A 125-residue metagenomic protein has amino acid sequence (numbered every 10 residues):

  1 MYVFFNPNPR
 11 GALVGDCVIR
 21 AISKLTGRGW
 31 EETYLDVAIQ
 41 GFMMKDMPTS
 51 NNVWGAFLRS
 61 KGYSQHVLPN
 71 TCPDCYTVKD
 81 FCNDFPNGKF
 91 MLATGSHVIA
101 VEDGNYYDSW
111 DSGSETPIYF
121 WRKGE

Functional and structural regions predicted by a protein language model:
M1-M47, N51-H66: Active-site nucleophile-adjacent alpha helix/oxyanion-hole segment immediately C-terminal to the catalytic cysteine
P9, I19, T77, D111-S114: Low-complexity, compositionally biased segments
S23-T26, A100, K123: Functionally constrained cores in energy, signaling, and assembly domains
E31-E32, E102, E115, E125: Glutamate identity and glutamate-enriched acidic tracts
G41-S96, E102-G104, S109-D111: Conserved active-site-adjacent core of cysteine acyl-enzyme catalytic domains
Y107-E125: Noncatalytic regulatory segments and standalone regulatory/sensor domains
